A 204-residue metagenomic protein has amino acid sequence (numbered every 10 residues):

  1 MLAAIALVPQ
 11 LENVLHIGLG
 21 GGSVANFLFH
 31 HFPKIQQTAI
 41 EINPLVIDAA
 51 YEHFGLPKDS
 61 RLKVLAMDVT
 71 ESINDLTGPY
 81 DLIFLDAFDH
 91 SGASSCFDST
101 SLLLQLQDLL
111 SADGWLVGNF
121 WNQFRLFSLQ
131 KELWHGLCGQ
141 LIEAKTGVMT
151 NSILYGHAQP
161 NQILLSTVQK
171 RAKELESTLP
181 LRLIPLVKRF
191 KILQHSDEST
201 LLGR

Functional and structural regions predicted by a protein language model:
M1, A6, E52-F54, I73-T77 (+5 more regions): Low-complexity, flexible helical/coil segments
L2-D113: The AdoMet/dcAdoMet-binding core of the Class I SAM-like
A3, E52, E71, D75 (+7 more regions): Charged/polar, solvent-exposed surface patches and flexible loops
V24, L28, E52, I73 (+4 more regions): Short amphipathic alpha-helical patches
K34, D59-R61, D113, C138-Q140 (+1 more regions): A generic structural signal for alpha->beta connector loops
A93, F120-F124, W134, H195-L202: Alpha-helical subdomain
T100-L165: C-terminal substrate-binding/active-site "lid" region of AdoMet-derived donor-dependent transferases
S152-R204: SAM/dcSAM-binding transferase cores
